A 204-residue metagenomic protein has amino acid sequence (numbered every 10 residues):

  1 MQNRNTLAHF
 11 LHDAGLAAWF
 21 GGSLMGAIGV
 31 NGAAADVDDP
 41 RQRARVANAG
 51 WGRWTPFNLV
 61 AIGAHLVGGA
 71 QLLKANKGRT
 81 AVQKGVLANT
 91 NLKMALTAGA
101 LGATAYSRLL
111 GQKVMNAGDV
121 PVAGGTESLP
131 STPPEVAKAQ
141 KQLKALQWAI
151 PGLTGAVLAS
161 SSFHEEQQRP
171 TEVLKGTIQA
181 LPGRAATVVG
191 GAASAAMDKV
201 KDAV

Functional and structural regions predicted by a protein language model:
M1-V204: Short amphipathic, positively biased membrane-proximal segments that drive organelle/inner-membrane targeting
